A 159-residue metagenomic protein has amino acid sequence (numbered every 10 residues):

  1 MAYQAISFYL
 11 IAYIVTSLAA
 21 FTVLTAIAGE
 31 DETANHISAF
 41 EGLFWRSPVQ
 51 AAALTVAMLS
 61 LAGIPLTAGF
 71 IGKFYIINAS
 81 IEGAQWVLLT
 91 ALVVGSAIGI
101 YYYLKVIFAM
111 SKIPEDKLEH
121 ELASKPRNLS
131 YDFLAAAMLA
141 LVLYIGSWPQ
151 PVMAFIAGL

Functional and structural regions predicted by a protein language model:
M1-L159: Alpha-helical transmembrane segments of multi-pass membrane proteins predominantly involved in bioenergetics
